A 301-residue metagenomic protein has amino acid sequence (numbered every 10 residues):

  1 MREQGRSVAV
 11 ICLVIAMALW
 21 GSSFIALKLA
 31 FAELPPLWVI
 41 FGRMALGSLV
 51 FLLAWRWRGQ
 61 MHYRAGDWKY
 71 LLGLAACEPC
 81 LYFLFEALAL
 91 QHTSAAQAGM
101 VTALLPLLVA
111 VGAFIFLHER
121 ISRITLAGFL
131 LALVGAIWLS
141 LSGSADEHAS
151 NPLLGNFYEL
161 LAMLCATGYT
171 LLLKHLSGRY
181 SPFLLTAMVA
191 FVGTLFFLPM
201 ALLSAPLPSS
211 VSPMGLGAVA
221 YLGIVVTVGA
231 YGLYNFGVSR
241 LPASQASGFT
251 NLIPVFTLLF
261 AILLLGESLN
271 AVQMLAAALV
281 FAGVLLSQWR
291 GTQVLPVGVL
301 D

Functional and structural regions predicted by a protein language model:
M1-F41, H148-H175, F183, V297-D301: Glycine-/small-residue-enriched transmembrane alpha-helix faces in small-molecule transporters and effluxers
I11, S23, L46-V50, V101-I115 (+7 more regions): Alpha-helical transmembrane segments of compact multi-pass small-molecule transporters, enriched in specific families
L19, S23-F24, L52-T102, W138 (+1 more regions): Specific transmembrane alpha-helical segments of multi-pass solute transporters/efflux pumps, especially DMT/EamA
I25-E33, L90-Q91, S140-P152, A201-V219 (+1 more regions): Membrane-interface helix termini and inter-helical loops of multi-pass transporters
F31-L81, L108-V109, L164-L172, T186-A205 (+3 more regions): Transmembrane alpha-helices of multi-pass small-molecule transport proteins
A32-G47, L88-L105, P152-L164, M214-T227: Structural signature of hydrophobic alpha-helical transmembrane segments
I40-G42, F83, Q97-L104, T170-L195 (+2 more regions): Helix-helix packing/entry segments at the starts of transmembrane helices
F51, L72, G112, I121-G143 (+4 more regions): Hydrophobic transmembrane alpha-helices of multi-pass small-molecule transport proteins
